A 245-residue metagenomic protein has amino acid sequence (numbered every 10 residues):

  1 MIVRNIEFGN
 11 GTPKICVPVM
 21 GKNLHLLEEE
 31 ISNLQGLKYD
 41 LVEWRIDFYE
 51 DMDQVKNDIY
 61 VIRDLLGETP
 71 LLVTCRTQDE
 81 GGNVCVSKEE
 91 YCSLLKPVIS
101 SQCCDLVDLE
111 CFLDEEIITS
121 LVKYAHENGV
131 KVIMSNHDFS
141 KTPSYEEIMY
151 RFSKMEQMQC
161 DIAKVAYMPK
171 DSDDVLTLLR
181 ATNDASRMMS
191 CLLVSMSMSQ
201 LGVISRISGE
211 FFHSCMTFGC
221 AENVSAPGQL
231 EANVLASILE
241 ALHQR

Functional and structural regions predicted by a protein language model:
M1-V3, E116-I117: Alpha-helical scaffolding within the catalytic cores of extracellular/periplasmic polymer-degrading hydrolases
I2-V3, E29, S93-L94, R180-T182: A generic local structural motif
V3, I62, E90, Y145-S153: Short N-terminal signal/transit or membrane-insertion segments and the immediately adjacent low-complexity/disordered
R4-N10: Short boundary motifs at domain starts and secondary-structure transition points
N10-E127, H137-K141: Active-site beta->alpha loop and helix N-cap motifs at the rims of alpha/beta catalytic domains
L106, C111-R245: Catalytic alpha/beta core domains of metabolic enzymes, predominantly
